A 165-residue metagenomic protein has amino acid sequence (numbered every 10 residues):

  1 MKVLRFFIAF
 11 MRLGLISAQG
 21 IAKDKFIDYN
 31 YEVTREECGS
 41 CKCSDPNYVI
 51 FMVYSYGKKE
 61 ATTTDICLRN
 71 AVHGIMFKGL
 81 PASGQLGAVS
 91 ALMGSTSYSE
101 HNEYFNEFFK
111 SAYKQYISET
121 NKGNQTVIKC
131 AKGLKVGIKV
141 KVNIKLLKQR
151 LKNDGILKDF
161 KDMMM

Functional and structural regions predicted by a protein language model:
M1-D24: Bacterial Sec-dependent N-terminal signal peptides
A18-M165: Domain-level marker for long, solvent-exposed, non-transmembrane regions
